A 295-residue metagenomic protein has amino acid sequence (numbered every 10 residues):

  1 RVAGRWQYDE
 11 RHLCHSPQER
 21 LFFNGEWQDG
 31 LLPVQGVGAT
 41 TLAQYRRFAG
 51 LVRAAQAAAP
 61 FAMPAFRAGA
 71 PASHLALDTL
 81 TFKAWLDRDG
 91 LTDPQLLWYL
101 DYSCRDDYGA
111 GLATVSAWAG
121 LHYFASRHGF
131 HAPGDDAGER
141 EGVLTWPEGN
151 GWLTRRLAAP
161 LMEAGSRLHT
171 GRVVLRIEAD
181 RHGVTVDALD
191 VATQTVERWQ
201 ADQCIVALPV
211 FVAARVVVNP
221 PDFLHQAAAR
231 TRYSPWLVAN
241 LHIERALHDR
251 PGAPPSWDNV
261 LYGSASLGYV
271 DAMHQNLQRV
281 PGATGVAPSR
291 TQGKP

Functional and structural regions predicted by a protein language model:
R1-A57, A72: Dinucleotide-binding Rossmann-like beta1-alpha1 core, especially the glycine-rich loop that anchors the ADP
H15-P17, T170-V173, H182, P235-A239 (+2 more regions): Residues that flank catalytic or metal-binding motifs in active/ligand-binding sites
E26-Q28, V34-G36, C104-D106, V174-R176 (+4 more regions): Short, solvent-exposed loop/turn segments at secondary-structure junctions
L31-P33, G111, V115-S116, R215-N219 (+1 more regions): Short, solvent-exposed loop/turn and secondary-structure capping segments
P60-V173, G183, Q200: Active-site/ligand-binding neighborhood in enzyme catalytic cores
D135-G138, E197-Q203, L208-P295: C-terminal segments that line or cap access tunnels to active or ligand-binding sites in enzymes and enzyme-associated
E178-R198: Conserved beta-strand-loop-beta-strand element in the redox core of flavoprotein oxidoreductases
